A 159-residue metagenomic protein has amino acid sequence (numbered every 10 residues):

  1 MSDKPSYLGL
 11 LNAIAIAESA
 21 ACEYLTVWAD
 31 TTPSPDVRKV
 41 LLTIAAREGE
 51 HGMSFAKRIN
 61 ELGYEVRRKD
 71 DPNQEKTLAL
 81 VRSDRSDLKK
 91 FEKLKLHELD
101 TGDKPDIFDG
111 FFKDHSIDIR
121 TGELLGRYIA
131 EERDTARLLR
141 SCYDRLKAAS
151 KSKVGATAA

Functional and structural regions predicted by a protein language model:
M1-A13, N73, S83-D87, D114 (+1 more regions): Terminal targeting/low-complexity segments that flank the catalytic cores of oxidoreductases
Y7-W28, K76-R133: Acidic/histidine-rich alpha-helical segments that form the ligand environment of transition-metal centers
A17, T32, R47: Residue-level signal for short amphipathic helical patches enriched in basic/charged and nearby hydrophobic residues
P33-P35, I117-D118: Short loop-to-helix capping motifs
D36-E75, L138-Y143: Conserved alpha-helical segments that form or flank metal/cofactor-binding pockets of metalloenzymes
E61-D70, K95-D100, R145-V154: Short alpha-helical linear motifs
I129-K147: Short, contiguous alpha-helical
